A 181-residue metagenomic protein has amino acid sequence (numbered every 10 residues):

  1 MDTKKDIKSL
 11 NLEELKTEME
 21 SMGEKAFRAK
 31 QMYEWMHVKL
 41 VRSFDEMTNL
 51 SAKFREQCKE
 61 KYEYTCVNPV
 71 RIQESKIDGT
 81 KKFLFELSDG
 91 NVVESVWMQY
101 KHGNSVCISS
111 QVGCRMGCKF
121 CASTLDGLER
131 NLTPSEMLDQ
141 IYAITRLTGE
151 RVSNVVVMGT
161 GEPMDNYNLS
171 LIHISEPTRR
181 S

Functional and structural regions predicted by a protein language model:
M1-N104: Flexible, acidic/Gly-rich N-terminal and inter-domain linker regions that tether and position cofactor-handling modules
M32, C114, V155: Residue-level signal for inorganic ion chemistry
Q99-E136: Canonical Radical SAM [4Fe-4S] cluster-binding loop centered on the CxxxCxxC motif and its immediate flanking residues
T124-N154: Conserved alpha-helical substructure of the radical SAM core
M158-G161: Glycine-rich beta-strand-to-loop/alpha-helix junction loops that act as flexible
D165: Hydrophobic/aromatic residue at the end of a short beta strand that borders the catalytic acidic motif
I172-S181: Single conserved hydrophobic/aromatic residue that forms the stacking wall/gate of nucleotide- or nucleobase-binding
